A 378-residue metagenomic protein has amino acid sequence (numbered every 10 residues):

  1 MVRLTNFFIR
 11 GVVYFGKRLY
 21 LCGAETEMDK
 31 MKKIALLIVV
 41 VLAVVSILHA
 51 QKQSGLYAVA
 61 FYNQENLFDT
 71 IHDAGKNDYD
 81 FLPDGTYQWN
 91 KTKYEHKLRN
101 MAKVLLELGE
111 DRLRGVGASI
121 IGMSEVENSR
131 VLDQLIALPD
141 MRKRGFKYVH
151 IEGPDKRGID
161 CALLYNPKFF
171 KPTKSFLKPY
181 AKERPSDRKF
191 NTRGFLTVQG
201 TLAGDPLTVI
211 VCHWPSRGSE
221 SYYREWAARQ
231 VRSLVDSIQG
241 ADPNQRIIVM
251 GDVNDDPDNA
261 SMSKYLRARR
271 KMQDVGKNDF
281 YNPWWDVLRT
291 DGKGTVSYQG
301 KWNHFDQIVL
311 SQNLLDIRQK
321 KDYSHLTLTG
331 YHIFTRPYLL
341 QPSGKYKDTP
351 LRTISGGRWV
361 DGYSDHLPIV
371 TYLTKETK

Functional and structural regions predicted by a protein language model:
Y14, Y20-L21, E27: Short, positively charged and aromatic/hydrophobic N-terminal segments
I34-A43: Sec-dependent N-terminal signal peptides
L48-M141, V149-C161, R229, P342-K347 (+2 more regions): N-terminal, active-site-proximal structural segment of metallo-dependent hydrolase catalytic domains
Q51, D236-I247, D255-K378: Metal-dependent phosphoester-hydrolase catalytic domains
K52-V59, F68, F169-F170, F190-H213 (+1 more regions): Beta-strand-turn-beta hairpins that frame and shape the catalytic cleft of phosphate-ester-processing enzymes
Y62-E65, S124-E127, H150-P154, N166-P167 (+4 more regions): Active-site-proximal beta-strand/loop segments in catalytic clefts of secreted hydrolases
N66-D73, G218-S219, I317-Q319: Short, solvent-exposed loop/turn elements at domain surfaces
I120, V126-P206: Structured beta-strand-rich core segments of catalytic domains in phosphoester-bond hydrolases
